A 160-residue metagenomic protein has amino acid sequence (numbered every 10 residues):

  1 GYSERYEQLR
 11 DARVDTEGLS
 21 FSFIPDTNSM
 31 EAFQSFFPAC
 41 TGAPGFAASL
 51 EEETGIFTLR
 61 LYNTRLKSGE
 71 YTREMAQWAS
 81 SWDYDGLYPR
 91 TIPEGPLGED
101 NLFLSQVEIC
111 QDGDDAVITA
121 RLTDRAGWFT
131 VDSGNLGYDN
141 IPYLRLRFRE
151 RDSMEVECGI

Functional and structural regions predicted by a protein language model:
G1-I160: Short linear recognition/processing motifs and adjacent strand/loop elements at protein termini and domain edges
